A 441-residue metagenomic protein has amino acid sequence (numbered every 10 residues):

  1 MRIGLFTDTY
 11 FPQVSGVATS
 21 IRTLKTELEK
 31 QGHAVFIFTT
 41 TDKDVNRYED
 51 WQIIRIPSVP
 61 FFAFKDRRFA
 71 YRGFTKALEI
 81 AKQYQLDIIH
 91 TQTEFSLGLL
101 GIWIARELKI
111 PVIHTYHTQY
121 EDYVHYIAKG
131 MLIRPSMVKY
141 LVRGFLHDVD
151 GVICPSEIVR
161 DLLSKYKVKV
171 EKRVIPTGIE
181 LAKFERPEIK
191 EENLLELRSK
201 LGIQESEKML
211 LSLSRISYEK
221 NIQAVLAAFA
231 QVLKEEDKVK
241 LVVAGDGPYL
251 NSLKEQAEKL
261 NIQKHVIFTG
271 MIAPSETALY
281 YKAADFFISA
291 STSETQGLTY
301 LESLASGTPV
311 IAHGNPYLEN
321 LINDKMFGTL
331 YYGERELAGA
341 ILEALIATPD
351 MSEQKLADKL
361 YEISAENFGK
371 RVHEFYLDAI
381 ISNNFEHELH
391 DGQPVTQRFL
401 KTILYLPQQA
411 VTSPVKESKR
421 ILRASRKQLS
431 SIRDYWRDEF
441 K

Functional and structural regions predicted by a protein language model:
M1-V45, E49-R55, H373, T396-K441: N-terminal subdomain of nucleotide-sugar transferases
T39, I54-P57, P135, Y140-N193: Donor nucleotide-sugar binding/catalytic pocket of nucleotide-sugar-dependent glycosyltransferases
A81, F145-L146, M271-I272, L279-A284: Short alpha-helical donor nucleotide-sugar binding micro-motif in glycosyltransferases
R198, Q204-K220, L226-F229: Conserved donor-binding/catalytic core segment of Leloir-type glycosyltransferases
K254-I272: Nucleotide-activated donor-binding/catalytic signature segment of Leloir-type glycosyltransferases, i.e., the conserved
T292: Aromatic "clamp/platform" in nucleotide-sugar-dependent glycosyltransferases that forms part of the donor/acceptor
P309-A312: Short hydrophobic beta-strand element within catalytic cores of glycosyltransferases and related nucleotide-activated
D324-R335, E343-P349: Conserved acidic donor-binding segment of nucleotide-sugar-dependent glycosyltransferases
